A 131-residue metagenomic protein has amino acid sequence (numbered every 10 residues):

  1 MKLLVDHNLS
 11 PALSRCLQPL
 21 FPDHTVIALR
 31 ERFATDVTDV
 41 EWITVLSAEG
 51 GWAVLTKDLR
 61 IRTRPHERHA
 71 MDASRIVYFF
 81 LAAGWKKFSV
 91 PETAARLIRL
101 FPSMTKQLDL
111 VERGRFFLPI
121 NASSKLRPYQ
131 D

Functional and structural regions predicted by a protein language model:
M1-L3, W52-A53: Short active-site oxyanion
V5-E49: N-terminal first-folded block
H7, K57-L59, A83: Short secondary-structure boundary segments
I27, L55, V77-F79, L118: Hydrophobic/aromatic beta-strand patches that form the interior of the parallel beta-sheet core in alpha/beta enzyme
D39, L46-E67: Acidic, metal-binding active-site segment of PIN/NYN-like and related structure-specific nucleases
V40-V45, P91-L100: Short, surface-exposed amphipathic charged segments that create phosphate/polyanion-binding patches used for binding
I61-L97: Mid-chain, well-packed structural core segment of small domains
M104-D131: Charged phosphate-binding loop/patch that engages nucleotide di/tri-phosphates or the phosphate backbone of nucleic
